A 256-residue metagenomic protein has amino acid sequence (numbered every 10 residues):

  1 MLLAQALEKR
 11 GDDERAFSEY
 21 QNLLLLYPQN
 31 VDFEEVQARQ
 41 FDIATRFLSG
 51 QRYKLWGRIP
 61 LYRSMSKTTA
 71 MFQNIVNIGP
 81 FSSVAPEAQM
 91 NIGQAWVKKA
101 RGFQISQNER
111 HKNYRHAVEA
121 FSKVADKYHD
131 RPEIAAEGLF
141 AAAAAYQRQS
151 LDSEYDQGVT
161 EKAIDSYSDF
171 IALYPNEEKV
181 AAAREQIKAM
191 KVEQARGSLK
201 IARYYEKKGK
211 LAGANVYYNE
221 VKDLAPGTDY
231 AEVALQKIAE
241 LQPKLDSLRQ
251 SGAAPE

Functional and structural regions predicted by a protein language model:
M1-E256: Acidic, polar-rich low-complexity tracts and alpha-helical solenoid repeat scaffolds
